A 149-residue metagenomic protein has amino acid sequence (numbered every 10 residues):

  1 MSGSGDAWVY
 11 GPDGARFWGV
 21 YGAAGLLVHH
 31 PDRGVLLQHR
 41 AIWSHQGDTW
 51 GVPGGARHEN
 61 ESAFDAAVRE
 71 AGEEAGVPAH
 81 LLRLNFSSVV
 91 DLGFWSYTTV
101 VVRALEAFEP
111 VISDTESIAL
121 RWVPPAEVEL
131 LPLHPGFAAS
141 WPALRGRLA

Functional and structural regions predicted by a protein language model:
M1-G25: Acidic, metal-coordinating catalytic segment for phosphate/diphosphate chemistry, firing primarily on the Nudix
W18-Y21, H30, S44-H45, L92-W95 (+1 more regions): A generic fold-level signal
V20, G76-V77: Helix N-cap/coil-helix junction residues
G22-A24, R33, T98, I118: Change "...and in nucleic-acid phosphodiester-cleaving endonucleases..." to "...and in nucleic-acid processing enzymes
H30-E73: Conserved Nudix-box catalytic region and its N-terminal flanking loop in Nudix hydrolases and closely related
P78-S88: A short coil-to-beta-strand element that immediately follows conserved catalytic motifs
S88-T115, R121-E127, P142-L144, L148: Active-site-adjacent beta-strand/loop module that shapes the phosphate/pyrophosphate-binding cleft
